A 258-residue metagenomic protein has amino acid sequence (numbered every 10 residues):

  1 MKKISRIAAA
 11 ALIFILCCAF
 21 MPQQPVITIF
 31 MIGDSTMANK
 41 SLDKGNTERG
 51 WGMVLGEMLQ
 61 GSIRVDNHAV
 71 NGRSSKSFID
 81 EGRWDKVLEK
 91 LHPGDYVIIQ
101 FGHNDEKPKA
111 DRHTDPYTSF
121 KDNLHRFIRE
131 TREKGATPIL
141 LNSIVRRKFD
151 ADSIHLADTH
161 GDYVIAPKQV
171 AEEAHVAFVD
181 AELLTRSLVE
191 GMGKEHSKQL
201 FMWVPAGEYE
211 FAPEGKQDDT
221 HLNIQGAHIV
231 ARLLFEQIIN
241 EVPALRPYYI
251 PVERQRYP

Functional and structural regions predicted by a protein language model:
M1-A9: Bacterial N-terminal signal peptides that target proteins for export
K2, Q24, G82-H228, R232-P258: Alpha-helical cap/lid subdomain in secreted, periplasmic, or secretory-pathway luminal O-acyl-processing enzymes
A8-A11, L16-V26: Bacterial Sec-dependent signal peptides at the C-terminal "C-region" and cleavage site
A19, N71, E182: Conserved residues at the C-terminal ends of beta-strands
M21-A69, D85-P93, V97: Serine-esterase "nucleophile elbow" of acetyl-processing enzymes
T36, G50, S77, H155 (+1 more regions): Residue-level preference for alpha-helix termini and adjacent loops
A38-R49, A69-F78, K107-P116: Acidic/histidine-rich helix-loop elements that form or flank divalent-metal/phosphate-binding sites at the catalytic
G45-N46, V65-D66, V70-R73, S77-I79 (+3 more regions): Mixed-charge, polar/low-complexity N-terminal
